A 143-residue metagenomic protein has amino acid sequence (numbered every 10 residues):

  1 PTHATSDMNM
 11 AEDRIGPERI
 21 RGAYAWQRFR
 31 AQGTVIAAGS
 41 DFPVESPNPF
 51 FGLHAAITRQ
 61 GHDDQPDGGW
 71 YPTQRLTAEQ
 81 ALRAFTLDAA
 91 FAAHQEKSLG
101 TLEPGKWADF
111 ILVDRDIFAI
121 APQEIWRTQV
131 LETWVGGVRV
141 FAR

Functional and structural regions predicted by a protein language model:
P1-A119, Q123, T128, E132-G136: His/Asp/Glu-enriched, well-ordered alpha-helical/loop segment that forms or immediately abuts the divalent-metal
